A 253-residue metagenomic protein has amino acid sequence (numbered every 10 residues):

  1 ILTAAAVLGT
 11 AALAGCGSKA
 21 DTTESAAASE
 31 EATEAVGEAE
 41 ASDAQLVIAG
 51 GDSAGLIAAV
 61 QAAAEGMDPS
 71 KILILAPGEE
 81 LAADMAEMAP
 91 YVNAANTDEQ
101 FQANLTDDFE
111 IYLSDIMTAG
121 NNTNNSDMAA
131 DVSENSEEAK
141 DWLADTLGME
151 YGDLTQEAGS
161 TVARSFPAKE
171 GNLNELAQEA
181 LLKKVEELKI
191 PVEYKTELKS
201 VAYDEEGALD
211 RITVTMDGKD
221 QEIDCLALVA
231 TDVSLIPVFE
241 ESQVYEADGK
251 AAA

Functional and structural regions predicted by a protein language model:
I1-A14: Sec-dependent bacterial lipoprotein signal peptides
A12-A26: Bacterial lipoprotein signal-peptidase II cleavage site
A26-A44: N-terminal low-complexity, Pro/Thr/Ser-rich intrinsically disordered segments that act as propeptides or flexible
V36-A41, P69-K71, P77-P191, E197 (+1 more regions): Conserved N-terminal/central alpha/beta ligand/cofactor-binding core
E40-A44, M216-A227: Core beta-strand elements of the Rossmann-like FAD/NAD(P) dinucleotide-binding domain in flavoenzyme oxidoreductases
A44-I74: N-terminal Rossmann-like FAD-binding beta1-loop-alpha1 element of flavoenzymes
Y194-L209: A conserved short coil-to-beta-strand element within the FAD-binding core of flavoproteins
D224, L228-A253: Glycine-rich loop(s) and the adjacent beta-strand/alpha-helix scaffold that form part
